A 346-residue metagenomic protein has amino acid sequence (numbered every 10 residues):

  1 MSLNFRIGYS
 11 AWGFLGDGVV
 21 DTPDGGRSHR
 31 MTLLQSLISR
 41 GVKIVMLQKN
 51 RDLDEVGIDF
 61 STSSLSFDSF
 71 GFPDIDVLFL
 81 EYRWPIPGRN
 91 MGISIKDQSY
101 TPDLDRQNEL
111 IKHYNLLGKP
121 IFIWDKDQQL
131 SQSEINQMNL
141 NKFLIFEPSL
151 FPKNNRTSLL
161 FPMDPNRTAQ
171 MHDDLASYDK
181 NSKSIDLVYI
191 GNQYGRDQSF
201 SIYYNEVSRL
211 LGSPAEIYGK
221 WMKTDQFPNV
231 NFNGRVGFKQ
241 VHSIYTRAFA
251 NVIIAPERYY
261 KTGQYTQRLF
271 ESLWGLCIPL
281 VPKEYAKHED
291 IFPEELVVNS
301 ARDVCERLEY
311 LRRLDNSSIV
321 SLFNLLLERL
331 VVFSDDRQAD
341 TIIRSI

Functional and structural regions predicted by a protein language model:
S2-F67, F72-P73, Y82-R106, D125-P293 (+1 more regions): Nucleotide-sugar donor-binding catalytic core of glycosyltransferases
D24, R312-I346: A charged, aromatic-enriched C-terminal amphipathic alpha-helix characteristic of glycosyltransferases across folds
Q35, E109-H113, N205, R209 (+6 more regions): Surface-exposed alpha-helical segments enriched in charged/polar residues
D76-V77, P120, A250: Structural motif
Q107, V304: Aromatic/hydrophobic pocket-lining residues that form the small-molecule binding cavity in soluble enzyme cores
Y114-I123: Short beta-strand/loop segments at the ligand-binding rim of alpha/beta enzyme cores
T224-D225, A301, V320-N324: Short acidic (Asp/Glu) and glycine-rich catalytic loops that position anionic groups and cofactors
E294-R302, Y310-N316: Conserved acidic donor-binding segment of nucleotide-sugar-dependent glycosyltransferases
